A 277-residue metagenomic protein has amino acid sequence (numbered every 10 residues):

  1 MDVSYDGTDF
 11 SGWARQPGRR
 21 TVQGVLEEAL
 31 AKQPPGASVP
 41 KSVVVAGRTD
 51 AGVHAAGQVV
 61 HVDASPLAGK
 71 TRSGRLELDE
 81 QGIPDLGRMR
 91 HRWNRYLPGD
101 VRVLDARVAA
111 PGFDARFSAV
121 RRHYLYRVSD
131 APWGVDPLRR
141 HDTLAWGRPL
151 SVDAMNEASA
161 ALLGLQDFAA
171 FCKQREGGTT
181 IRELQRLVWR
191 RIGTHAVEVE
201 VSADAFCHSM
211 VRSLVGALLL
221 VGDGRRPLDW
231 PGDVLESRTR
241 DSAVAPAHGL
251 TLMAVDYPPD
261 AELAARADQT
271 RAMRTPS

Functional and structural regions predicted by a protein language model:
M1-S277: Structured-RNA-binding interfaces characteristic of tRNA pseudouridine synthases
